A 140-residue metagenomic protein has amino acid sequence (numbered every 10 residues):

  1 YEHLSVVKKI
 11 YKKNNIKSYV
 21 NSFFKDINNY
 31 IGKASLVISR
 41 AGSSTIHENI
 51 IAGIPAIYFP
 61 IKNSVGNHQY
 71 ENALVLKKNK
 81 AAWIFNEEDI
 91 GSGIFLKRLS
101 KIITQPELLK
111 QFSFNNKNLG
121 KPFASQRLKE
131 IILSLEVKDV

Functional and structural regions predicted by a protein language model:
Y1-S39, Y70-L74, K78, F85-F95: Donor-nucleotide binding loops and adjacent catalytic segments primarily of GT-B fold Leloir glycosyltransferases
E2, I61-V65, D89-I90, N118: Short histidine/acidic/glycine/proline-rich micro-motifs that form metal- and phosphate-coordinating active-site loops
I27-H68: A donor-sugar binding/catalytic signature common to diverse glycosyltransferases and related nucleotide-sugar
A56, W83-I84: Hydrophobic beta-strand scaffold residues
F95, L99, I103, L128-I132: Hydrophobic "lid"/C-terminal helical patch of Rossmann-like NAD(P)-dependent dehydrogenase/epimerase domains
K97-S100, L108-Q111, L135-V137: Catalytic machinery of carbohydrate-active enzymes, primarily nucleotide-sugar-dependent glycosyltransferases
L108-P122: A short, well-ordered alpha-helix in the C-terminal region of glycosyltransferases
K121-V140: C-terminal alpha-helical cap of glycosyltransferases
